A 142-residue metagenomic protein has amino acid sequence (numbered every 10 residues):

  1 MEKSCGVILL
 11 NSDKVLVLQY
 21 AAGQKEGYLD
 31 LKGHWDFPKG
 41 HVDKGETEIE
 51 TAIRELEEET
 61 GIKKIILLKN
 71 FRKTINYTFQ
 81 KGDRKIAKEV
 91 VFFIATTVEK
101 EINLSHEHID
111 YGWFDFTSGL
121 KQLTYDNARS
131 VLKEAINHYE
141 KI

Functional and structural regions predicted by a protein language model:
M1-F37: N-terminal strand-loop-strand
K3-C5, D13, K88-V91, I109: Change "...and in nucleic-acid phosphodiester-cleaving endonucleases..." to "...and in nucleic-acid processing enzymes
L9, Q19, F92-T96, D115: Short, well-ordered beta-strand micro-motif
S12-V15, G23-Q24, D43, K73-Y77 (+1 more regions): Short, charged/polar surface micro-motifs in flexible loops or helix N-caps
F37-F71: The catalytic Nudix box helix
G61-K100: Active-site segment of metal-dependent pyrophosphate-handling enzymes, primarily the Nudix hydrolase catalytic core
N103-L132: NUDIX/MutT-family hydrolases
E134-K141: C-terminal alpha-helix
